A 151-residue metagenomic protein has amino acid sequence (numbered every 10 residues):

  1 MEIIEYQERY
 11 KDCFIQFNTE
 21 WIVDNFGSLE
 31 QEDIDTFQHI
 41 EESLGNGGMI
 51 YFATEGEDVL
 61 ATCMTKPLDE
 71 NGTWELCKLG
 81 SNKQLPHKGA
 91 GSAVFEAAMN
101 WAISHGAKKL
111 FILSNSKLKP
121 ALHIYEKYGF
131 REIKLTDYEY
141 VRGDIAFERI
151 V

Functional and structural regions predicted by a protein language model:
M1-E2: Extreme N-terminal starter segment of soluble prokaryotic enzymes
E5-Q84, F95-A97, W101, K134-E139: Acetyl-CoA-dependent GNAT
Y6, K108-L122, E126-Y128, I133-V151: C-terminal "cap" of GNAT-fold acetyltransferases
D58, N82-E96, I103-H105, L110 (+2 more regions): Conserved glycine-rich acetyl-CoA-binding loop
